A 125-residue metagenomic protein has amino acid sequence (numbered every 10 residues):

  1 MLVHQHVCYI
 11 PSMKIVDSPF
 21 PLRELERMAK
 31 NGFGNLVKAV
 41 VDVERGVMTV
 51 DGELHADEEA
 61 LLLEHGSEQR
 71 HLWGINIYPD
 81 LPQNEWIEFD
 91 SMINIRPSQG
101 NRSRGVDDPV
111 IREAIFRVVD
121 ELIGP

Functional and structural regions predicted by a protein language model:
M1-S12: N-terminal amphipathic/basic-hydrophobic helices that include classical n-h-c signal peptides and signal-anchor
I10-S12, G34, M92: N-terminal catalytic or cofactor-binding beta/alpha core of small enzyme domains
P19-L61: Negatively charged, low-complexity tracts enriched in Asp/Glu with abundant Ser/Thr
P21-A29, P97-D108: Short histidine-centered catalytic/ligand-binding loop motif
K38, R70, V110: Short, well-structured alpha-helical interface segments that form or flank functional binding sites
E53-Q83: Amphipathic, interaction-prone secondary-structure segments
P79-V106: Intrinsically disordered, low-complexity regulatory segments enriched in Ser/Thr/Pro and charged residues
R104-P125: Well-ordered alpha/beta subsegment
